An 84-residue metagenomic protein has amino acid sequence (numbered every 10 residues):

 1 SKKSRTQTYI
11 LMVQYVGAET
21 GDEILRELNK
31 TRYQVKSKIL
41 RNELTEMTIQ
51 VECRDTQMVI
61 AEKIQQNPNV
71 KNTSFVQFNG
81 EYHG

Functional and structural regions predicted by a protein language model:
S1-R41: Canonical alpha-helical transmembrane segment with a positive-inside/aromatic-interface signature
M12, T48-I49: Conserved short-loop catalytic and cofactor-binding motifs
G17-A18, Q50-M58: Helix N-cap motif at beta-to-alpha junctions
D22-R32, Q57-V70: Short amphipathic alpha-helices in soluble, non-transmembrane regions that often serve as interface/regulatory elements
Q34-L40, N67-Y82: Conserved short beta-strand edge segments in small beta-sheet-based binding/regulatory domains
R41-T48: Surface-exposed aromatic
M47, H83-G84: Short Asp/Glu-rich motifs
